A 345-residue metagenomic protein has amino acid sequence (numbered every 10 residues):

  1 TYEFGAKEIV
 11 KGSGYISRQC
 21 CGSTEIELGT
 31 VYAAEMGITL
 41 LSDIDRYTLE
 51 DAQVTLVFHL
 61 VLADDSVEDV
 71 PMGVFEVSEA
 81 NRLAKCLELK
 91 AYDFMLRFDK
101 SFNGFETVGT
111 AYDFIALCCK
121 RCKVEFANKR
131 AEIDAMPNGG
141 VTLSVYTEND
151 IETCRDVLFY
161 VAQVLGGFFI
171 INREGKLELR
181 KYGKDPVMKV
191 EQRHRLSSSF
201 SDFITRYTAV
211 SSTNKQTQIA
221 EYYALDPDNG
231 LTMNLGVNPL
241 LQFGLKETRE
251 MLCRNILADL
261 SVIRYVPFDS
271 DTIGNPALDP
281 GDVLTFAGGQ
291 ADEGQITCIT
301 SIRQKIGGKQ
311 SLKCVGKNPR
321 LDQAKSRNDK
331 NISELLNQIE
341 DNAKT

Functional and structural regions predicted by a protein language model:
T1-A6, E68, L89-A91, E178-L240 (+1 more regions): Acidic, low-complexity/disordered segments
T1-E106, Y146-N149, L158-G166, V262-P267 (+1 more regions): Assembly/oligomerization scaffold segments
T1-S13, T107-N128, E132-G140, Q323-T345: Intrinsically disordered, low-complexity terminal/linker regions enriched in Pro/Ser/Gly and acidic residues
A34, D45-L49, E79-L87, L96 (+7 more regions): Amphipathic alpha-helical and helix-coil boundary elements used as assembly and membrane-proximal scaffolds
T55-V57, F168-I170, T208, C298: Ordered hydrophobic segments in well-structured contexts
D64-S66, N81-S201: Charged- and aromatic-enriched interaction segments used to assemble and dock large macromolecular complexes
R249-L252: Active-site/catalytic core of tyrosine-dependent DNA strand-transfer enzymes
N255-S261: Short proline/glycine- and basic residue-enriched helix-capping loop/turn segments at helix->loop/beta transitions
